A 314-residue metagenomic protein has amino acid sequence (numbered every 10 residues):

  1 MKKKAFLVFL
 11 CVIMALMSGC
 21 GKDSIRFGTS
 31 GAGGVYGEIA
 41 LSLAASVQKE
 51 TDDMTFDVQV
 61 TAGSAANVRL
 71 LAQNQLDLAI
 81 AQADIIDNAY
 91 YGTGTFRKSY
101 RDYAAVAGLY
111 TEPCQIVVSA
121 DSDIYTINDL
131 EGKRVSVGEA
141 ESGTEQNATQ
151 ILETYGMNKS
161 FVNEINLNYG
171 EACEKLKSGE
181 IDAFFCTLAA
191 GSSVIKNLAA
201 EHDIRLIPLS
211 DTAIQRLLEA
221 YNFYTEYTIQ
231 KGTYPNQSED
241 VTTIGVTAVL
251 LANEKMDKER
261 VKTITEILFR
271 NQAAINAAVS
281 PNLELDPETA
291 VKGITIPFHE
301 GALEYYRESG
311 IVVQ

Functional and structural regions predicted by a protein language model:
M1-A5: Positively charged n-region of N-terminal signal peptides that target proteins for export
L16-G19: C-terminal motif of bacterial Sec signal peptides marking the signal peptidase cleavage site
K22, T51-D53, G63-A66, Q73 (+6 more regions): Extracytoplasmic
D23-E50, M54-T55, E112-S178, K292 (+2 more regions): Bilobed "Venus flytrap"/periplasmic-binding protein-like clamshell domains and structurally analogous long
E38-A72, Q237-S238: Extracytoplasmic small-molecule ligand-binding "clamshell" domains of the periplasmic binding protein/Venus flytrap
A83-I85, T93-G94, S122, K159-L250: Pocket-lining segment of extracytoplasmic ligand-binding domains
R97-L109, C114, T233-T242: A structural signal for short loop-to-beta-strand junctions that line the ligand-binding cleft of periplasmic/secreted
L167, E171, K177-S178, L188-L206 (+3 more regions): An extracytoplasmic/periplasmic, membrane-proximal ligand-sensing/linker region
